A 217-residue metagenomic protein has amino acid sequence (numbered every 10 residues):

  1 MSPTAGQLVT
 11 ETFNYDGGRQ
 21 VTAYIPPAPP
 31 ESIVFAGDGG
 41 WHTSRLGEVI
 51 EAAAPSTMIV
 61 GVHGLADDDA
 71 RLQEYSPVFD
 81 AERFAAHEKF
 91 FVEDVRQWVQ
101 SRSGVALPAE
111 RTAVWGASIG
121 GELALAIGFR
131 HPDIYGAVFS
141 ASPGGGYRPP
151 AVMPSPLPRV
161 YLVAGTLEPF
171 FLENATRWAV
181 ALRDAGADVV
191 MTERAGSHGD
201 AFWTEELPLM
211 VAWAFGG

Functional and structural regions predicted by a protein language model:
M1-G217: Non-catalytic cap/lid and distal C-terminal segments of serine-dependent acyl enzymes
